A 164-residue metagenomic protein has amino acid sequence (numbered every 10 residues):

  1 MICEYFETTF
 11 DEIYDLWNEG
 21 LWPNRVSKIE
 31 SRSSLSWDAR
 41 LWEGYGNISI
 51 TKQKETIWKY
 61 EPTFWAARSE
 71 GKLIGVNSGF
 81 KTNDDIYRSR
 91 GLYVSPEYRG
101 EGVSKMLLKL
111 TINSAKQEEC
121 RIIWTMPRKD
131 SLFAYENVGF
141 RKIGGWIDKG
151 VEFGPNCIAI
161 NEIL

Functional and structural regions predicted by a protein language model:
M1-D11, E162-L164: Conserved N-terminal entry element of GNAT/NAT acetyltransferase domains
W17, Y135-E136, F140: Conserved active-site tyrosine of GNAT-family acetyltransferases
W17-S69: Active-site rim helix/loop that mediates acceptor-substrate recognition in acyltransferases
A66, K72-F80, R88-Y93: Conserved beta-strand in the GNAT
K81-L92, R99, K149-E152: A conserved beta-turn-beta hairpin within the catalytic core of GNAT-like acetyltransferases that forms part
V94, G100-N113: Conserved acetyl-CoA-binding loop-helix of GNAT-fold acetyltransferases
A115-R128: Conserved GNAT acetyl-CoA-binding A-motif
W124-M126, R141-A159: Conserved catalytic-core motifs of GNAT/GCN5-like acyltransferases
